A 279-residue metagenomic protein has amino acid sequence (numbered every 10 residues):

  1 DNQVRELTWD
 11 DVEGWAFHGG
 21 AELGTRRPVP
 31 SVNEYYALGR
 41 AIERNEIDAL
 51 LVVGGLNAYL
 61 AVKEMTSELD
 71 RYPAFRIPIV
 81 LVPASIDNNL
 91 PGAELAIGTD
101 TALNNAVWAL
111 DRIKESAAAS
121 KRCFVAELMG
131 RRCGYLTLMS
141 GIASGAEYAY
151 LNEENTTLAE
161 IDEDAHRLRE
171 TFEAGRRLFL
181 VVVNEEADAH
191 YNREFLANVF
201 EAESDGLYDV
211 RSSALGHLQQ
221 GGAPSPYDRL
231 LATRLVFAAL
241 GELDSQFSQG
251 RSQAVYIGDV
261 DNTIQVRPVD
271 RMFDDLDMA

Functional and structural regions predicted by a protein language model:
D1, R27-P28, G55-L56, E64 (+5 more regions): Short, ordered loop/turn segments at secondary-structure junctions
D1-Q3, E34-Y36, A61-T66, L90-L95 (+4 more regions): Short acidic, glycine/serine/threonine-rich loops at helix termini
N2-D48, N57-Y59, L95-N104, W108: Glycine-rich oxoanion-binding loops at beta->alpha junctions
L38, E94-I97, D164-R167, S225-L230: Short, surface-exposed amphipathic charged segments that create phosphate/polyanion-binding patches used for binding
A49-G54, L60-R76, A96-S212: Accessory alpha-helical/coil subdomains and C-terminal extensions that flank or cap enzyme catalytic cores
V82-L95, A118: Acidic/polar active-site rim loop that often engages polyanionic ligands
A197-A279: C-terminal non-catalytic interaction/assembly regions of soluble proteins
